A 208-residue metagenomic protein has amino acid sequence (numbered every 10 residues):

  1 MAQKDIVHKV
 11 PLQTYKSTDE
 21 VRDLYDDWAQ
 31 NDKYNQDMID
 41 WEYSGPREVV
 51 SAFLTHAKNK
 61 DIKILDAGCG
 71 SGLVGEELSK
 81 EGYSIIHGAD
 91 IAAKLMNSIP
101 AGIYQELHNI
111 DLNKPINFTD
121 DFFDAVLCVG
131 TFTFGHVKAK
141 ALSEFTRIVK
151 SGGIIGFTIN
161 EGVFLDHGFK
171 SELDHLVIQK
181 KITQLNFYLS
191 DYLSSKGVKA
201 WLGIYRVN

Functional and structural regions predicted by a protein language model:
M1-D32: N-terminal, positively charged/glycine-rich alpha-helical extensions of SAM-dependent methyltransferases
Q30-S44: Class I SAM-dependent methyltransferase Rossmann-like catalytic core, especially the SAM/SAH-binding loop
Y43-I62: Conserved alpha-helix/loop element of class I SAM-dependent methyltransferases that forms part of the SAM/SAH-binding
L65-P115: Class I SAM-dependent methyltransferase SAM/SAH-binding core
K114-V126: A short acidic, Gly/Pro-enriched loop at the edge of an enzyme's catalytic core that lines a small-molecule cofactor
A139-S151: A short glycine-rich, Lys/Arg-flanked "PGG" loop and its adjoining helix->strand segment in the class I
G152-N160: Conserved beta-strand signature within the Rossmann-like core of class I S-adenosyl-L-methionine
L193-N208: Core SAM-dependent methyltransferase catalytic element
